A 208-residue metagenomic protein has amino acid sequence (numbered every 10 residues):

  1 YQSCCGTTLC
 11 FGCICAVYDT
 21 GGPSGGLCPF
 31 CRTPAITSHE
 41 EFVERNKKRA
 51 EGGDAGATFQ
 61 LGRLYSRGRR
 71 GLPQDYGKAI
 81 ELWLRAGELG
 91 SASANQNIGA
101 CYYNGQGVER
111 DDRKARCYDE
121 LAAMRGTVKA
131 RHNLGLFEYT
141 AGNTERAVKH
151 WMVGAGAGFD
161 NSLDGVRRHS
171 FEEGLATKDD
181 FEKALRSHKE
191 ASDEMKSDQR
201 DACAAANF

Functional and structural regions predicted by a protein language model:
Y1-Q2, C10, C28-C31: Short cysteine-rich clusters marking metal-coordination/redox-active sites
C4-S24: Cys/His-coordinated zinc-finger cores
G56, S93, K129, N161-L163: Start-of-helix register in tetratricopeptide repeats
T58-G68, L72, N97-N104, V108 (+2 more regions): Hydrophobic face of amphipathic alpha-helices that form TPR/SEL1-like repeat modules and related alpha-solenoid
Y76, D112, T144, K178-F181: TPR-repeat structural position
H169-F208: Terminal, low-structured helical/coil segments at or just beyond the last alpha-helical repeat
